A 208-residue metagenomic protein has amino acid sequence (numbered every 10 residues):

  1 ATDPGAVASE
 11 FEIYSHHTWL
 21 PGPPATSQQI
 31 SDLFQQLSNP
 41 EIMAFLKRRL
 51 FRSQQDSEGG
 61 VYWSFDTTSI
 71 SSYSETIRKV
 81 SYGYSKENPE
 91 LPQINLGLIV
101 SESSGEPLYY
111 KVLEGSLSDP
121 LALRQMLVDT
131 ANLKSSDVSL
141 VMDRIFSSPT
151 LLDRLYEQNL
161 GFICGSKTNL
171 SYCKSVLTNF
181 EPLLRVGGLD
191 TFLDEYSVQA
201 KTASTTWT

Functional and structural regions predicted by a protein language model:
T2-V7, G22, L133, L140-I145: A conserved hydrophobic secondary-structure block that centers on an alpha-helix together with its immediately flanking
P4-E75, Y82: Electropositive nucleic-acid engagement tracts
A6-E10, P21-P23, S72-E75, S81-Y82 (+5 more regions): Short helix/loop capping segments that flank catalytic or ligand/cofactor-binding pockets
E10-F11, V61-I70, G105, L123 (+2 more regions): Short, conserved catalytic/metal-binding motifs centered on acidic residues
T18-P23, P40, D56-S57, E102-E106 (+2 more regions): Secondary-structure transition/capping motifs at alpha-helix termini and the adjoining loop/turn into the next element
N88-A131: Electropositive, glycine- and tryptophan-enriched low-complexity nucleic-acid-binding patches
P92, V112, G161-T208: An anionic, glycine-rich sequence signature occurring as long contiguous blocks
V141-T150, T168-S171: Acidic, metal-coordinating catalytic cores used for nucleic-acid/nucleotide bond scission and strand-transfer chemistry
